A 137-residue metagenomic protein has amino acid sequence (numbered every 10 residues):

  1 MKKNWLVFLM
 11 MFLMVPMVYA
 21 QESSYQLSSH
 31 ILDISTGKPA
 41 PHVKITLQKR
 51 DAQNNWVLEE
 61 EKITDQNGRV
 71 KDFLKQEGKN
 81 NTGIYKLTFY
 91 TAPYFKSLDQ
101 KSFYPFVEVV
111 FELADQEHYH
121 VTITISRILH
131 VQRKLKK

Functional and structural regions predicted by a protein language model:
M1-N4: Positively charged n-region of N-terminal signal peptides that target proteins for export
M10-A40, K49, W56, S126-K137: Beta-strand-rich domain onsets/edges
K44-Q48, K86-T88: Beta-strand signatures of extracellular beta-sandwich domains
Q53-F73: Short, acidic Ser/Thr/Gly-rich low-complexity loop/linker segments typical of extracellular and cell-surface proteins
E59-I63, K75-E77, S97-L98, E108-F111: Beta-strand-rich interaction surfaces with strong enrichment in secreted/lumenal proteins
K71-G83: Short Pro-Gly-centered beta-turn/loop motif in secreted/extracellular proteins
T82-K137: Feature of secretome-associated and extracellular-like proteins
